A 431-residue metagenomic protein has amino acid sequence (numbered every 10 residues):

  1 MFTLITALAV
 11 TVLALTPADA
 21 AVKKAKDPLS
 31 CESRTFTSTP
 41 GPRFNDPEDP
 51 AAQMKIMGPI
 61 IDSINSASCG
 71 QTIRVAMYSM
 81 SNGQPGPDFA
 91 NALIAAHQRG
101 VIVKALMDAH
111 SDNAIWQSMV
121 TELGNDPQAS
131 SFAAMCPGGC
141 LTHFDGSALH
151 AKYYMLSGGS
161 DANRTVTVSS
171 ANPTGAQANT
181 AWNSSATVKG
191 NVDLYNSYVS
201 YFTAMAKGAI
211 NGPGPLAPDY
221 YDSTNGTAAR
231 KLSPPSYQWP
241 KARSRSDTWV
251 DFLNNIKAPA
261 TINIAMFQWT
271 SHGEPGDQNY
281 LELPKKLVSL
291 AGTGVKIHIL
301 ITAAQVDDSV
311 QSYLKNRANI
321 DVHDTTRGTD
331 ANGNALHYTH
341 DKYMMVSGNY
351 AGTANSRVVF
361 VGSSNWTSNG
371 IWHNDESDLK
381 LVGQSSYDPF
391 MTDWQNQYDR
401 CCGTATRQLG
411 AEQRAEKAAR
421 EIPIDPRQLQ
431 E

Functional and structural regions predicted by a protein language model:
M1-A20: Secretory targeting and sorting signals
L15-A25, L29-C31, K417-R420, R427 (+1 more regions): N-terminal low-complexity, Pro/Thr-rich disordered segments that flank secretion/membrane-targeting signals
A21-C69, S79-N255, T293-K296, L300-V358 (+1 more regions): HKD-type phospholipase D/PLD-like phosphodiesterase module
A76, L106, A265: Conserved beta-strand segments of the P-loop GTPase G domain that flank and frequently precede/overlap
V250-L283, V288-S289: Long, repeat-rich segments with strong aromatic
G348-N349, A354-E431: Long, C-terminal catalytic modules of enzymes
